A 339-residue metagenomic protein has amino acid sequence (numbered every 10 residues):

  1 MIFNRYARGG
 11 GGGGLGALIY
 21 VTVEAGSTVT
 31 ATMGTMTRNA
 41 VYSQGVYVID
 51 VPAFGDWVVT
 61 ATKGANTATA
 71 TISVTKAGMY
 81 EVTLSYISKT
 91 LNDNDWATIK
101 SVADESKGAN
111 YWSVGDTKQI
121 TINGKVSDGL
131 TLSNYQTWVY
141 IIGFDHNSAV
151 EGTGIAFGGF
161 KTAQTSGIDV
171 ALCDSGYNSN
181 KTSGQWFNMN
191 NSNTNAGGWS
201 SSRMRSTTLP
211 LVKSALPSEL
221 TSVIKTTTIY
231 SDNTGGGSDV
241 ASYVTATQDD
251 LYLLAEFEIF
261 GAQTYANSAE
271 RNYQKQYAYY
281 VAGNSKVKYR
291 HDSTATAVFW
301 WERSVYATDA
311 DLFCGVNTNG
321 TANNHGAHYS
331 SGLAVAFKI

Functional and structural regions predicted by a protein language model:
M1-G16, N66: Short, low-complexity N-terminal tether/leader segments at secretion or assembly junctions of large, surface-exposed
G16-A25: A short, amphipathic beta-strand motif
A25-V29, G55-W57: Short beta-strand/loop motifs in extracellular/secreted proteins, especially within beta-sandwich accessory domains
M33-V51: Short, acidic Ser/Thr/Gly-rich low-complexity loop/linker segments typical of extracellular and cell-surface proteins
G45, A53-G55, G78: A glycine-anchored, Pro-Gly-centered beta-turn/N-cap motif
A53-G64: A short, solvent-exposed beta-strand micro-motif common in secreted/extracellular proteins
G64-Y86: Structured interaction patches on ligand/partner-binding surfaces of diverse proteins
T83-I339: Collagenous Gly-X-Y triple-helix signature in extracellular proteins
